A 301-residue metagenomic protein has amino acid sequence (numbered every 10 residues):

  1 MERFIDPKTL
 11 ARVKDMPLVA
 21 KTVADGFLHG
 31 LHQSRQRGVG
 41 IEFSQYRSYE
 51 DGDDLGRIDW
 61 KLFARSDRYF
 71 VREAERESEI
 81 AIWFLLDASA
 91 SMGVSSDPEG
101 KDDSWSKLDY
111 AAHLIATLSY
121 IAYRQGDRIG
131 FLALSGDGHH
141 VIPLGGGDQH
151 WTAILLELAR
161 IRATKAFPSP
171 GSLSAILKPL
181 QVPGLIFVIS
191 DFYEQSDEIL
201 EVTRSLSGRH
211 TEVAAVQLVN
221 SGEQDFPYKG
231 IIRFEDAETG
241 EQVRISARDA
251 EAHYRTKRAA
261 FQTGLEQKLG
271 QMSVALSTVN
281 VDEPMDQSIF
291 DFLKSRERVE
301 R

Functional and structural regions predicted by a protein language model:
M1-G146, L185-I189, Q195-D197, E201 (+5 more regions): An amphipathic, basic-hydrophobic helix/alpha-beta surface used to engage anionic, phosphate-rich ligands or surfaces
H140-L156, K294: Short, electropositive alpha-helical surface patch
G147-H150, L206, I231-F234, S295-E297: Short, hinge-like loop/turn segments at secondary-structure boundaries
H150-G184, S196-D197, V219-N220: Von Willebrand factor
L173-L177, Q181, L185-I189, Y193-E198 (+3 more regions): C-terminal functional segments of enzyme domains
P227-A252: Acidic, Ser/Thr-rich peripheral helices and adjacent loops at domain boundaries
Y254-Q262: A conserved acidic, glycine/proline-rich C-terminal tail/linker
G264-S295: Conserved, well-ordered alpha-helix/loop/beta-strand core segments that scaffold catalytic motifs
